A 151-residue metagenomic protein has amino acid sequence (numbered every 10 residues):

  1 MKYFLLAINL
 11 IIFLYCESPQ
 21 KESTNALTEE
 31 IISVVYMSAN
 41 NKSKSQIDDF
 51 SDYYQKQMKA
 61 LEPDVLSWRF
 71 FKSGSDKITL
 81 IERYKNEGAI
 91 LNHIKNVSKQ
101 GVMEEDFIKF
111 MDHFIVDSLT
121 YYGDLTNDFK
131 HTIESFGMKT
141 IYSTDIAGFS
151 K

Functional and structural regions predicted by a protein language model:
M1-F4: Positively charged n-region of N-terminal signal peptides that target proteins for export
I12-Y15: C-terminal motif of bacterial Sec signal peptides marking the signal peptidase cleavage site
E17-S23: Bacterial lipoprotein signal-peptidase II cleavage site
E30-S38, T79: Active-site-flanking beta-strand signature of metal-NTP-handling nucleotidyl enzymes and homologous cyclase-like
S38-D49: Short, surface-exposed ligand-recognition loops at beta-strand->loop->(often short) alpha-helix junctions that present
K59-S67, R83-Y142: An amphipathic, aromatic/His-enriched active-site/gating alpha helix that lines ligand/cofactor pockets
